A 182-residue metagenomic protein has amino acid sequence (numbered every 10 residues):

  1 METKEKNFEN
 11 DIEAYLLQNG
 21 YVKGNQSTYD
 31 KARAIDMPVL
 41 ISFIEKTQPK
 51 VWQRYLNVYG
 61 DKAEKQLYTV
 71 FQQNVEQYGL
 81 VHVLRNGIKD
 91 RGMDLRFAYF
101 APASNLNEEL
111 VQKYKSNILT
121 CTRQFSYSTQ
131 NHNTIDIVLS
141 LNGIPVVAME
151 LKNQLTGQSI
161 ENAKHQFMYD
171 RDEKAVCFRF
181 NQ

Functional and structural regions predicted by a protein language model:
M1-Q182: An alpha-helical interface "stripe"
